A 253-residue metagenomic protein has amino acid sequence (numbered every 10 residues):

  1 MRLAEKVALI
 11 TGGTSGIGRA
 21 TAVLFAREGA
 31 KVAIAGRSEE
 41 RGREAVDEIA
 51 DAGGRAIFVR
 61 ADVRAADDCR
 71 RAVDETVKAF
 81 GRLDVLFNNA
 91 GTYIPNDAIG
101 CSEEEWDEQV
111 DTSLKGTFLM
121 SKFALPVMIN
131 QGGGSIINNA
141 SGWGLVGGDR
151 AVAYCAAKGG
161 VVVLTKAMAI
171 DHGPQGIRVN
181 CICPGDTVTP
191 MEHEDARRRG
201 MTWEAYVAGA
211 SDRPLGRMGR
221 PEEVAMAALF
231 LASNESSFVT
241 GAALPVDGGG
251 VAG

Functional and structural regions predicted by a protein language model:
A4, V146, L229, T240-G253: Short C-terminal tail/terminal secondary-structure segment of NAD(P)H-dependent dehydrogenase/reductase domains
V7, T14-S15, S38: Conserved glycine-rich cofactor-binding loop
C69, D97-A98, S102-V110, G209: Substrate-binding pocket helix/loop in short-chain dehydrogenase/reductase
N96, C101, G147-C155, A167 (+1 more regions): Active-site loop-to-helix junction immediately N-terminal to the catalytic Tyr of the SDR YXXXK motif in Rossmann-fold
S121, A157, T165: Active-site helix of classical SDR
P126, I170-P174, S237: Alpha-helical segment proximal to the catalytic Tyr-Lys
S141: Residue(s) in the substrate-gating loop at a strand-loop-helix junction that position the organic substrate next
